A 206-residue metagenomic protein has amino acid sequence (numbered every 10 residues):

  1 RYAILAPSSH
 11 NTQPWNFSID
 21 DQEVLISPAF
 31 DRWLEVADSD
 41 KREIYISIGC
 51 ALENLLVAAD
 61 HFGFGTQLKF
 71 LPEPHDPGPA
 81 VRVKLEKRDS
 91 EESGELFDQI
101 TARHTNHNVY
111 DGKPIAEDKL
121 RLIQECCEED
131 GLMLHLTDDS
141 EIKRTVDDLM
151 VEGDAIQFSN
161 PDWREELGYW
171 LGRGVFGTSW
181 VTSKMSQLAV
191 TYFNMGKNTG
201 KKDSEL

Functional and structural regions predicted by a protein language model:
R1-L206: Acidic, surface-exposed loops and disordered segments
